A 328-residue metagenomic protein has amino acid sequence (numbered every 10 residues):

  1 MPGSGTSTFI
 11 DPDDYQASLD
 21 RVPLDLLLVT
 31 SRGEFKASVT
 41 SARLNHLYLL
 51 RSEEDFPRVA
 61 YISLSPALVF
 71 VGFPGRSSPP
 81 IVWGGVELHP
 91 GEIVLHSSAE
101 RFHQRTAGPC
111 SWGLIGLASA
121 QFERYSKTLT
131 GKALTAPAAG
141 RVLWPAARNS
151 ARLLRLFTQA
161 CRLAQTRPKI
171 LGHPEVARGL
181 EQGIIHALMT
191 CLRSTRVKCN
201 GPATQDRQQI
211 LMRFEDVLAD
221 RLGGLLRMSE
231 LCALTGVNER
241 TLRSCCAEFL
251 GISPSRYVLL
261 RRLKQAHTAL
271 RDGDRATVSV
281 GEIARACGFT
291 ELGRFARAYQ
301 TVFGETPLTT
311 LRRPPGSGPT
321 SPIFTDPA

Functional and structural regions predicted by a protein language model:
M1-A67, G72-F73: N-terminal low-complexity or simple alpha-helical regulatory segments that function as activation/interaction modules
M1-E34, P80-L222, R227-S229, A233-E239 (+3 more regions): Alpha-helical bundle regulatory/interaction domains
A42, I81, F295: Short aromatic-centered micro-motifs
Y61-G91: Glycine-rich active-site/cofactor-binding loop and its immediate structural neighborhood
L64, R207, L259: Short, conserved glycine- and acidic-residue-centered signature motifs in active-site or ligand-binding loops
I210-F214, V258-L263: Generic hydrophobic, amphipathic alpha-helix propensity
V237, A247, R256-L259: C-terminal structural cap/anchor segments
L242, C246, R294-F295, Y299: Short hydrophobic/aromatic patch on the recognition helix
